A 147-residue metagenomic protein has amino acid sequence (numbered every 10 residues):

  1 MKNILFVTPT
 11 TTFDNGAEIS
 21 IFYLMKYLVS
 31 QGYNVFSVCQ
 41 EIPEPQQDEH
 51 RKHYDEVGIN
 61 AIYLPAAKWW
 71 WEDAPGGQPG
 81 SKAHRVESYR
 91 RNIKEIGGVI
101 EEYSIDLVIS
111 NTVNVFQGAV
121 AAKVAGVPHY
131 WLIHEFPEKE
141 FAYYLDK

Functional and structural regions predicted by a protein language model:
M1-S20: Nucleotide-activated donor-dependent transferases that construct or modify glycoconjugates
T8-D14, Y27-A83: N-terminal strand-loop element at the rim of the active site of nucleotide-sugar-dependent glycosyltransferases
A17-I21, Y89-N92: Conserved donor sugar-nucleotide recognition element shared by glycan-biosynthetic enzymes
I21-Y27: Histidine-anchored nucleotide/phosphate-binding helix
W69-W71, F116, V127-D146: A short, histidine- and acid-enriched strand-loop-helix "catalytic/donor-clamping" loop that lines the nucleotide-sugar
W70-L107: An amphipathic, basic-hydrophobic alpha-helix
L107-A125: An aromatic- and histidine-rich active-site surface loop
